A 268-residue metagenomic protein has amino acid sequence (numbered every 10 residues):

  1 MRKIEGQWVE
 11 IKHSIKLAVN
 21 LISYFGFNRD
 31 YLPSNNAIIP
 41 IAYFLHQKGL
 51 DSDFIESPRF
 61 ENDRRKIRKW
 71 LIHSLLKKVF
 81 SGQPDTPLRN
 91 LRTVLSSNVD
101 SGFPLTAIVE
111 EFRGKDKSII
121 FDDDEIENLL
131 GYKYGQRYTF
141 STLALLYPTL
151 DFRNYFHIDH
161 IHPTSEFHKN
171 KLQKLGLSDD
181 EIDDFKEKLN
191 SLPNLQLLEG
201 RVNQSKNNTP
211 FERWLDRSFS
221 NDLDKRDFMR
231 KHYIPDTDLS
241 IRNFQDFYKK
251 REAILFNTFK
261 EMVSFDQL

Functional and structural regions predicted by a protein language model:
M1-D116: A cross-family structural signal marking well-folded subdomains
I4, I11, I15, S34-A37 (+5 more regions): Active-site-proximal structural scaffolding
S52-I55, K78-G82, F167-L172, N208-R213 (+2 more regions): Short conserved micro-motifs at the rims of enzyme active sites and ligand-binding pockets
I72-N170: Intrinsically disordered, low-complexity N-proximal targeting/linker segments that flank membranes
F152, D184-F185, S264, L268: Extended, charge-rich low-complexity regions and/or helical-solenoid scaffolds
F156, E166-Q204: Short beta-strand-alpha-helix junction that forms the catalytic/metal-binding core of metal-dependent nuclease domains
K186-L189, K206-H232: Polybasic, low-complexity binding patches
K225-L268: C-terminal, well-folded lobe of enzymatic/effector domains
